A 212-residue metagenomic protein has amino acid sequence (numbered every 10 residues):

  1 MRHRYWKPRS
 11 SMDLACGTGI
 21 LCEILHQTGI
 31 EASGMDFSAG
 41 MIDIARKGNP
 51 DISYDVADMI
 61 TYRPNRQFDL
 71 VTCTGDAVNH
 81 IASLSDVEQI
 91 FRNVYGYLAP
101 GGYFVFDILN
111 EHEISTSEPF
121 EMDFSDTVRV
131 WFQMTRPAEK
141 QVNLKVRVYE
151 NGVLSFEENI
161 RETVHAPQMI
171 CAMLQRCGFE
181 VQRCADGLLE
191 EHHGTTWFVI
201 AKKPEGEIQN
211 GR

Functional and structural regions predicted by a protein language model:
M1-K7: Conserved alpha-helix/loop element of class I SAM-dependent methyltransferases that forms part of the SAM/SAH-binding
P8-A15: Conserved class I S-adenosyl-L-methionine
G19-T61: Class I SAM-dependent methyltransferase SAM/SAH-binding core
R63-L70: A short acidic, Gly/Pro-enriched loop at the edge of an enzyme's catalytic core that lines a small-molecule cofactor
T74-D76: Residues lining the SAM
E88-P100: A short glycine-rich, Lys/Arg-flanked "PGG" loop and its adjoining helix->strand segment in the class I
V105-M173: SAM-dependent methyltransferase
M169-R212: C-terminal lobe and adjacent flexible extensions of AdoMet/dcAdoMet transferase-like proteins
